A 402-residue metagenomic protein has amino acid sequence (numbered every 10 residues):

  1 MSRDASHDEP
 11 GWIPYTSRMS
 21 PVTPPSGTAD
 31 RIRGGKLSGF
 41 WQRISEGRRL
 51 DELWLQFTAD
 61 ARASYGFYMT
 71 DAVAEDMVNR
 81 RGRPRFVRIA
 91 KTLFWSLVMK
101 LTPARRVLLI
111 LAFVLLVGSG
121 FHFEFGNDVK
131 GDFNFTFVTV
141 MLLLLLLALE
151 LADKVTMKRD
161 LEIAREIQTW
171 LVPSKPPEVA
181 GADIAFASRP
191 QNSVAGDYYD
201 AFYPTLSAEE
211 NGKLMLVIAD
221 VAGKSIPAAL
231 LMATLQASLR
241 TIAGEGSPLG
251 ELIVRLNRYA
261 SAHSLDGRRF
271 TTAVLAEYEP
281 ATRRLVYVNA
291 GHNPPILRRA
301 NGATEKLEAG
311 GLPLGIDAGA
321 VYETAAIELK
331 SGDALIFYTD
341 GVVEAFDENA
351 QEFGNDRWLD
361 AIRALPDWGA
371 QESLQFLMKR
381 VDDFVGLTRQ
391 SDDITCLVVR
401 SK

Functional and structural regions predicted by a protein language model:
S2-P103, Q371-D383: Non-catalytic regulatory/interaction regions at protein termini and inter-domain linkers
S6-E9, A260, S264, A345: Intrinsically disordered, low-complexity Ser/Thr/Pro-rich tracts
W12, P21-K36, L53, A325 (+2 more regions): C-terminal catalytic subdomain
W12, S20-T28, L101, R105 (+4 more regions): Regulatory and interdomain segments flanking nucleotide-handling catalytic cores in signaling/defense enzymes
Y68-R80, L149-I336, G386-K402: … and, occasionally, acidic/histidine-rich disordered N-termini of signaling adaptors
E75-D153: Alpha-helical transmembrane segments and their helix-membrane boundary motifs
K130-L145, S225, A229, S247 (+2 more regions): N-proximal short alpha-helices
